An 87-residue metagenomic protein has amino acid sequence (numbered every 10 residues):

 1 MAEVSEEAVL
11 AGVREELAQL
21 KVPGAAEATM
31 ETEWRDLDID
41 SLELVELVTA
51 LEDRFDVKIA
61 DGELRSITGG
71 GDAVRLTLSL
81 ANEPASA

Functional and structural regions predicted by a protein language model:
A2-I39, E43-T49, R54-A87: Phosphopantetheine-dependent thiolation modules in NRPS/PKS and related acyl-activating systems
